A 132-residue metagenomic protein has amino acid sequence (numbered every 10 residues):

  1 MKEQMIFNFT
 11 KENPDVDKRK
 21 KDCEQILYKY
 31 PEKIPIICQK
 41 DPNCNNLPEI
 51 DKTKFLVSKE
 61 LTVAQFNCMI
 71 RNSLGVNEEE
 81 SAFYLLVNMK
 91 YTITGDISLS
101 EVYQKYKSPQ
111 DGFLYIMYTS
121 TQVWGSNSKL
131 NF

Functional and structural regions predicted by a protein language model:
M1-F132: Ubiquitin system architectures
